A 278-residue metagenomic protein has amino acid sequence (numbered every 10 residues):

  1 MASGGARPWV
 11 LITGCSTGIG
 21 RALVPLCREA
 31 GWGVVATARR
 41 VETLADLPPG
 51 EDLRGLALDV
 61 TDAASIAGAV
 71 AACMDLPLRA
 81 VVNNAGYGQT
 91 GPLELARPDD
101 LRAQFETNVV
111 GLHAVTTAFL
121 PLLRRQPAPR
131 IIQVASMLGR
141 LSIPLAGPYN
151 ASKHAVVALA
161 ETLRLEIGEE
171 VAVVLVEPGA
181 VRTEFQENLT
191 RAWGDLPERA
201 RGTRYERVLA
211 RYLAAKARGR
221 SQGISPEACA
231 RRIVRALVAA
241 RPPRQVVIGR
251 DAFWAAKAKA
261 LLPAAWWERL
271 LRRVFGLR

Functional and structural regions predicted by a protein language model:
S16-T17: Conserved glycine-rich cofactor-binding loop
G50-A64: Rossmann-fold cofactor-recognition segment
P92-L93, D100-R102: Substrate-binding pocket helix/loop in short-chain dehydrogenase/reductase
E94, L141-P148: Active-site loop immediately N-terminal to the catalytic Tyr-X3-Lys motif of short-chain dehydrogenase/reductase
T116, S152: Active-site helix of classical SDR
S136: Residue(s) in the substrate-gating loop at a strand-loop-helix junction that position the organic substrate next
E169-G219: C-terminal beta-strand-loop-alpha-helix "lid" module of Rossmann-like NAD(P)-dependent dehydrogenases
